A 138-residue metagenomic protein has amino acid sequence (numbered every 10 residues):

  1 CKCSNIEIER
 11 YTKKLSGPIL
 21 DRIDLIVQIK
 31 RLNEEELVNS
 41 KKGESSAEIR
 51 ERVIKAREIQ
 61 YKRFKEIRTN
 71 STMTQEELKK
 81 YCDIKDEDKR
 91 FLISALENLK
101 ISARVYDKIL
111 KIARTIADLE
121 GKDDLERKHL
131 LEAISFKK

Functional and structural regions predicted by a protein language model:
C1-K138: Basic, amphipathic alpha-helical bundle interface domains used for macromolecular binding and assembly
